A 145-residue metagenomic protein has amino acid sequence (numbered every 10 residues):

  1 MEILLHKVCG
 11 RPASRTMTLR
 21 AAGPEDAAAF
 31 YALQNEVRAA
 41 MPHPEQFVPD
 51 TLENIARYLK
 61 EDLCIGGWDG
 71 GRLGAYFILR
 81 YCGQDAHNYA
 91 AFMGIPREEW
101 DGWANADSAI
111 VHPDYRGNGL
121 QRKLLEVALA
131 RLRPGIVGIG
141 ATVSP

Functional and structural regions predicted by a protein language model:
I3-E53, C64-G74: Short amphipathic alpha-helix that is part of the acyltransferase structural core
R15, G102-D107, V137-I139: Short amphipathic alpha-helical segments
I55-E61: Short loop/turn motifs at secondary-structure junctions and domain boundaries
A75-S108: Conserved acyl-donor/pantetheine-binding loop and adjacent beta-alpha core of acyl/acetyltransferases and related
D107, H112, R116, S144: Residue-level recognition of the GNAT/N-acetyltransferase active site
V111, G117-A130: Conserved acetyl-CoA-binding loop-helix of GNAT-fold acetyltransferases
L132-S144: Conserved GNAT acetyl-CoA-binding A-motif
